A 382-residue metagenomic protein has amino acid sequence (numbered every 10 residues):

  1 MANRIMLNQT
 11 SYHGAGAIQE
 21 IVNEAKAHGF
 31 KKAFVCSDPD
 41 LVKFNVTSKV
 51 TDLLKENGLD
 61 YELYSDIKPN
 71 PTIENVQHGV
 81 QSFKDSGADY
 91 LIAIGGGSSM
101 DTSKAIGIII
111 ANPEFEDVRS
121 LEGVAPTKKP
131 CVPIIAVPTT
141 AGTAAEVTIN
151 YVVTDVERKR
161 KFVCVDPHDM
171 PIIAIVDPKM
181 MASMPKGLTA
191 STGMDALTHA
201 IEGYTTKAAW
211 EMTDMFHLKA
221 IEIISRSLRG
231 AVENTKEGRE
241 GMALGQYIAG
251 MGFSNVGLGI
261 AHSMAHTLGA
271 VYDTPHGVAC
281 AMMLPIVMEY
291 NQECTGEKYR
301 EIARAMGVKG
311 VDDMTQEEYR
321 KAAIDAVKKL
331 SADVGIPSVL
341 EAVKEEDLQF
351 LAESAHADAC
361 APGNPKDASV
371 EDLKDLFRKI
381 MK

Functional and structural regions predicted by a protein language model:
M1-Y64: An N-terminal, well-structured beta->alpha segment
I18-I21, K43-V46, I73, S98-S103 (+3 more regions): Short glycine/serine/threonine-rich phosphate/pyrophosphate-binding segments that cradle anionic phosphate groups
V42-F115, R229-R239: N-terminal small/polar loop signature for handling phosphorylated ligands or for N-terminal nucleophile
E74-V176: Glycine/threonine-rich beta-strand-loop-alpha-helix active-site module that forms ligand/phosphate-binding
N150-V256: Carboxylate- and glycine-rich phosphate/diphosphate-binding segment that chelates Mg2+/Mn2+
T267-M306: Catalytic phosphate/nucleotide-handling subdomain of diverse soluble enzymes
Y299, A303, K309-K382: C-terminal charged capping/lid subdomain of soluble metabolic enzymes
